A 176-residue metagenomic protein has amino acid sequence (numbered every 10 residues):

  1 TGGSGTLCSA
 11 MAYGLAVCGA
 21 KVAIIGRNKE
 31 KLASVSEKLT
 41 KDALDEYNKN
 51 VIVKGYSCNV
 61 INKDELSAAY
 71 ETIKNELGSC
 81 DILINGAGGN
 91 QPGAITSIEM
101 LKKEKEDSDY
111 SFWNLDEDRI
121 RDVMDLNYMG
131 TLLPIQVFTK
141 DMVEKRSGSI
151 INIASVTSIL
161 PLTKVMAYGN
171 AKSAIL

Functional and structural regions predicted by a protein language model:
T1-V22: Canonical Rossmann dinucleotide-binding motif of NAD(H)/NADP(H)-dependent dehydrogenases/reductases, specifically
A20-S34: Conserved glycine-rich Rossmann-like NAD(P)H-binding loop of the short-chain dehydrogenase/reductase
K29-E30, S57-A69, E117: The beta1-alpha1 cofactor-binding region of Rossmann-like NAD(H)/NADP(H)-dependent oxidoreductases
G93-F112, D116-R121: Substrate-binding pocket helix/loop in short-chain dehydrogenase/reductase
I135, A171: Active-site helix of classical SDR
S155: Residue(s) in the substrate-gating loop at a strand-loop-helix junction that position the organic substrate next
P161-G169: Active-site loop-to-helix junction immediately N-terminal to the catalytic Tyr of the SDR YXXXK motif in Rossmann-fold
